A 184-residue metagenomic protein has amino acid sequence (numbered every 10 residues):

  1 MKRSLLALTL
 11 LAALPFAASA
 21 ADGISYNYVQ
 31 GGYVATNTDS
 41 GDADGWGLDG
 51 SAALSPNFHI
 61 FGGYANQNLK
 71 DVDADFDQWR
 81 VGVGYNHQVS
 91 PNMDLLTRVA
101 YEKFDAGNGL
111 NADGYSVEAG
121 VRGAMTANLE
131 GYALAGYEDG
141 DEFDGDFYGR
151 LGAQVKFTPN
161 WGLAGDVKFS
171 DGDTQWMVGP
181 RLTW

Functional and structural regions predicted by a protein language model:
M1-S25: Cleavable N-terminal export/targeting peptides
S4, S25, D42-W46, D75-W79 (+4 more regions): Residues that define the transmembrane beta-barrel architecture of outer-membrane proteins
L14-A18, N37, L54-P56, G84-V89 (+3 more regions): Outer-membrane beta-barrel proteins
F16-N68: Short glycine/proline- and aromatic-enriched beta-strand/turn motifs that initiate or cap beta-hairpins
N27, P56-G62, S90-L95, M125-A133 (+1 more regions): Repeated loop/turn-to-beta-strand initiation elements of outer-membrane beta-barrel proteins
V29-G31, G50, I60-G62, V83 (+5 more regions): Membrane-embedded beta-strand positions of outer-membrane beta-barrel proteins
Y33-N37, P56, Y64-K70, D77 (+6 more regions): Transmembrane beta-strands of outer-membrane beta-barrel pores
V81, G149-V155, P159-N160, D173-W184: Outer-membrane beta-barrel "beta-signal"
